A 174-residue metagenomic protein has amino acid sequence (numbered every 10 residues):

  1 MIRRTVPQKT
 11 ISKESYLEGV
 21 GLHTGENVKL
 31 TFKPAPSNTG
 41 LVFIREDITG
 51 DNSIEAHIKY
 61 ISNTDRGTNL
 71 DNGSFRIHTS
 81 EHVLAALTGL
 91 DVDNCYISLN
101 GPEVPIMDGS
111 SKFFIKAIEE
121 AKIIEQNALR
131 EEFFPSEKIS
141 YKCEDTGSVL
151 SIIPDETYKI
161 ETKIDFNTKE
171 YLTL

Functional and structural regions predicted by a protein language model:
M1-L174: Short acidic-hydrophobic catalytic motif
